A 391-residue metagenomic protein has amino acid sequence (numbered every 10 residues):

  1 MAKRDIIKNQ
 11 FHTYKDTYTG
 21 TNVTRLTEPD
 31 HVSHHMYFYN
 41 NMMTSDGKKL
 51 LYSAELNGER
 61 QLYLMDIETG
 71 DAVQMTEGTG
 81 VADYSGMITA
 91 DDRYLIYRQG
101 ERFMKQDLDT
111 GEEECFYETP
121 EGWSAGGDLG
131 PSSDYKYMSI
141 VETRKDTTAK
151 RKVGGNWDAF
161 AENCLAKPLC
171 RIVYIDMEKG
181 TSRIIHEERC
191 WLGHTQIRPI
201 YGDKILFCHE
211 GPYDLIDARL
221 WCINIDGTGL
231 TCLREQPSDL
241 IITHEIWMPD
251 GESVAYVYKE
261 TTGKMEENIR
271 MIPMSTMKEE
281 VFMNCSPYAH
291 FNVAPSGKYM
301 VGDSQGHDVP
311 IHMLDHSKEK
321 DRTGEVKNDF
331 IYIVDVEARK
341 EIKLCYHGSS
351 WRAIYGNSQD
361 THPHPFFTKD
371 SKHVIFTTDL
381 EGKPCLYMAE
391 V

Functional and structural regions predicted by a protein language model:
A2-T24, C164-C170: Blade/loop signatures of beta-propeller domains
R4-I6, I140-K167, C208-D217, K259-G263 (+1 more regions): Short, conserved, GDST-rich strand-edge loop motifs in beta-rich repeat architectures
V32, M36-Y39, N57-G100: Blade-loop segments of beta-propeller domains
N40-K49, S85-Y94, R98, D128-Y137 (+4 more regions): Blade-terminus and WD-like Trp-Asp/Gly-His loop motifs, strongest in beta-propeller folds
G80-C170, I184-E187: Asp-box/WD-like beta-propeller blade repeats and closely related beta-sheet repeat scaffolds
P237, E280-N292, R339-F366: Conserved blade-ending motifs and adjacent loop-strand segments that build the rim/top face of beta-propeller domains
M283-I342: Loop/turn-rich, solvent-exposed surfaces of beta-rich toroidal or solenoidal domains
T361-V391: Blade-level signature of beta-propeller repeat domains, shared across WD40, Kelch, NHL, RCC1 and BNR/Asp-box propellers
